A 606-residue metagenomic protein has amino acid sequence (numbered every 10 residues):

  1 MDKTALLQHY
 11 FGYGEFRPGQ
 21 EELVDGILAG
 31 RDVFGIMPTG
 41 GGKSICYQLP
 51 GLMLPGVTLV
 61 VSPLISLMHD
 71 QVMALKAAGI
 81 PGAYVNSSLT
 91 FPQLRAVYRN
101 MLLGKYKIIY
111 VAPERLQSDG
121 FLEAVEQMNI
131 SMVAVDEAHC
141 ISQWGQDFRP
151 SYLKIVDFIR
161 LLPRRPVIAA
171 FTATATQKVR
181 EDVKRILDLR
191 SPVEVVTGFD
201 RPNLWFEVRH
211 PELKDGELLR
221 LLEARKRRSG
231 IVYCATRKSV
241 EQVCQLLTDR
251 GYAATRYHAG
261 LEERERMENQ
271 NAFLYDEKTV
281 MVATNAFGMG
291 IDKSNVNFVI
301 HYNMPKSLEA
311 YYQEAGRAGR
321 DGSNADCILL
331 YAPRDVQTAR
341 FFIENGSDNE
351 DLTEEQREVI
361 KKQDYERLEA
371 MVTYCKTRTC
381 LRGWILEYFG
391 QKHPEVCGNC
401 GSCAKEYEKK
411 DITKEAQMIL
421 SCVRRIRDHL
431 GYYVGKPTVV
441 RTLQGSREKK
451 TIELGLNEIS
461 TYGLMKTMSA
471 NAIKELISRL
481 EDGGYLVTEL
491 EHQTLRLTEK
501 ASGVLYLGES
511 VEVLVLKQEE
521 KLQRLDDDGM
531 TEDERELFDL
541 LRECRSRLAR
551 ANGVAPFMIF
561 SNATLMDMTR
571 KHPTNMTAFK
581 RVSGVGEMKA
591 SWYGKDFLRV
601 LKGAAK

Functional and structural regions predicted by a protein language model:
M1-K3, Q337-T338, N349-T353, Q363-Y365 (+2 more regions): Accessory DNA-binding and partner-docking regions appended to nucleic-acid-acting proteins, especially the terminal
M1-Y10, G14-P18, E22-S44, G51-L54 (+4 more regions): Helicase motor core with emphasis on the C-terminal RecA-like subdomain
E15, P163, I291, T377 (+2 more regions): Helix-turn-helix/winged-helix DNA-binding modules
I27, L222, F273, C375 (+2 more regions): Short helix-to-turn junction characteristic of helix-turn-helix DNA-binding domains, especially the helix
C46-Y47, L59-V60: Hydrophobic alpha-helical transmembrane segments of integral membrane proteins, especially lipid-exposed positions
V359-F389: Short, charged low-complexity linear segments at domain edges
